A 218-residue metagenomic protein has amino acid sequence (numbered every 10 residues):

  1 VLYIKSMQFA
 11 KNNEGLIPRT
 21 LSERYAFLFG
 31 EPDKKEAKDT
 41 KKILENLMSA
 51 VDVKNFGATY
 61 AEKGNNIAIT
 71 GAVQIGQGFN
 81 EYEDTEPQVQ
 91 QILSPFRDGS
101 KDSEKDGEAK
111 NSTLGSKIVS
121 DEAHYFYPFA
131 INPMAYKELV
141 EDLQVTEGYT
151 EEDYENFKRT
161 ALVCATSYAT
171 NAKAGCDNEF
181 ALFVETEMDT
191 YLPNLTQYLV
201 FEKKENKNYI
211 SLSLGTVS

Functional and structural regions predicted by a protein language model:
L2-S218: RNA-binding basic/glycine-rich loop and surface signature characteristic of RAMP-family CRISPR effectors
